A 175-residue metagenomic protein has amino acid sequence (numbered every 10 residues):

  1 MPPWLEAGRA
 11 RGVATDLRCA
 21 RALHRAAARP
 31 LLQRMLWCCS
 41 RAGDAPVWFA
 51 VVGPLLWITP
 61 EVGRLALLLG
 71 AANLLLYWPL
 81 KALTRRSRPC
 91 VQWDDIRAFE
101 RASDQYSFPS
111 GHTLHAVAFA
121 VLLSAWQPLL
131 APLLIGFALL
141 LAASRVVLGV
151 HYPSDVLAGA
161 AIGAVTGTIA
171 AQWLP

Functional and structural regions predicted by a protein language model:
M1-V47, Y77-S103: N-terminal transmembrane-helix/juxtamembrane module of multi-pass inner/ER membrane proteins
R29-L32, P46, P60-G63, P89-C90 (+2 more regions): Membrane-helix interface segments
M35-C38, G53-P54, L67, I135-L139 (+1 more regions): Residue-level signature of the transmembrane alpha-helical core of multi-pass small-molecule transporters
G43-V52, H112-A120: Core segments of transmembrane alpha-helices that mediate helix-helix packing or line hydrophobic substrate/ligand
V51-L76: Interfacial segments of alpha-helical transmembrane regions
L56, L80-R85, S124, A171-P175: Membrane-water interface at transmembrane helix exits
L68-N73, Y77, G159, G163 (+1 more regions): Alpha-helical transmembrane segments in multi-pass membrane proteins
W93-P175: Membrane-embedded catalytic cores of phosphoryl/pyrophosphoryl-handling enzymes
